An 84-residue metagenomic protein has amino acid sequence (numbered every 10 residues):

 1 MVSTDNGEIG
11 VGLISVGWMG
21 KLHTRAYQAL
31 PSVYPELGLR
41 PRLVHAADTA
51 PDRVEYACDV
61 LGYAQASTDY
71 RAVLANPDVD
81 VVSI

Functional and structural regions predicted by a protein language model:
M1-L61: N-terminal Rossmann-like dinucleotide-binding module
A50, L61-I84: Beta-loop-alpha module in the N-terminal Rossmann-like domain of NAD(P)-dependent dehydrogenases, especially those
